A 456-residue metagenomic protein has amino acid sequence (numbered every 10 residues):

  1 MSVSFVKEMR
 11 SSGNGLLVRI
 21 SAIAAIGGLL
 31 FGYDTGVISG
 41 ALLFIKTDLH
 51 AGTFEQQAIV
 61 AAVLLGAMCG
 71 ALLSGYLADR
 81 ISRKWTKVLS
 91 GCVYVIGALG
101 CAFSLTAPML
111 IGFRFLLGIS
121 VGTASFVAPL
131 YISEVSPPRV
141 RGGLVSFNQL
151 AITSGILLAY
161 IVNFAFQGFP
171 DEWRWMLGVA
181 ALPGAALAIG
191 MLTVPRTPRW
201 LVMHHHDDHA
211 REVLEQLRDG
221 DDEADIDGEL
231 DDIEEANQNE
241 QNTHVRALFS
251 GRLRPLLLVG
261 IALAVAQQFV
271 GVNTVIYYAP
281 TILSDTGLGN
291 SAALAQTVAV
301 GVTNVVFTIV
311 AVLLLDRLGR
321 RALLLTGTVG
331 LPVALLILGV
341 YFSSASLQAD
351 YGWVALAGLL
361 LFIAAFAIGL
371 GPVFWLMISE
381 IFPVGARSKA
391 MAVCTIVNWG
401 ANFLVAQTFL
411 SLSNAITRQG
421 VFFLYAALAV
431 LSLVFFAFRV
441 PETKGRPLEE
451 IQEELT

Functional and structural regions predicted by a protein language model:
M1-E215, N237-T456: Alpha-helical transmembrane bundle of multi-pass membrane proteins
E215-D227: Short intracellular "coupling" helices and adjacent cytoplasmic loop segments at the cytosolic face of multi-pass
D225-D231, T456: Solvent-exposed, non-transmembrane helices and loops of integral membrane proteins
